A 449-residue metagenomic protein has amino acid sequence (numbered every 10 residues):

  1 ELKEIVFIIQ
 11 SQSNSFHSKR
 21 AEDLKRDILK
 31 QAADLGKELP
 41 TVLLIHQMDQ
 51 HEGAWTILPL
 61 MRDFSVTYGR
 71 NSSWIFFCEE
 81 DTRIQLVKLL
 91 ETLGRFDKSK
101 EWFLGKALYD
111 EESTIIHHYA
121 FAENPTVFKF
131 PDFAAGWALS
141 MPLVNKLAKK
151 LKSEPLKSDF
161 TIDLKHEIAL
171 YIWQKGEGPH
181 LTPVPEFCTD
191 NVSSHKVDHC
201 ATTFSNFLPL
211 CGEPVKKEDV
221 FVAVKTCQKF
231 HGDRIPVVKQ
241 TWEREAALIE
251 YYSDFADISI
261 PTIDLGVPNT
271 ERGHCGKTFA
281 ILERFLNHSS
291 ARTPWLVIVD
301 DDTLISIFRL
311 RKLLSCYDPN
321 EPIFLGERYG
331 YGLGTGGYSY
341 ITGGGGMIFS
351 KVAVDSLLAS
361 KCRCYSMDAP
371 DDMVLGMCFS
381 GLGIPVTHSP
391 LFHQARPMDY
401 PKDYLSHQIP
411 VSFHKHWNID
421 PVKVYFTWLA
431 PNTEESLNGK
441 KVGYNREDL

Functional and structural regions predicted by a protein language model:
E1-L449: Secretory-pathway lumenal glyco-enzymes, predominantly type II signal-anchor Golgi glycosyltransferases
